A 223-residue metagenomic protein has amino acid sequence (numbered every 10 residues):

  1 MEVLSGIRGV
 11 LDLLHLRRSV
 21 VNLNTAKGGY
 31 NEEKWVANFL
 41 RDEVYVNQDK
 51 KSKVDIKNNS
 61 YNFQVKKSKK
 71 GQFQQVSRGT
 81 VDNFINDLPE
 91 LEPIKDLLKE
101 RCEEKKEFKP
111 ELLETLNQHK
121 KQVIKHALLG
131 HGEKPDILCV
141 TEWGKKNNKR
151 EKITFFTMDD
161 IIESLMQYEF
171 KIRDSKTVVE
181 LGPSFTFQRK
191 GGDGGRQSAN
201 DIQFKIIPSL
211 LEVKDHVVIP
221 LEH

Functional and structural regions predicted by a protein language model:
M1-K53, K57-Y61, V65-H223: Nucleic-acid endonuclease domains
